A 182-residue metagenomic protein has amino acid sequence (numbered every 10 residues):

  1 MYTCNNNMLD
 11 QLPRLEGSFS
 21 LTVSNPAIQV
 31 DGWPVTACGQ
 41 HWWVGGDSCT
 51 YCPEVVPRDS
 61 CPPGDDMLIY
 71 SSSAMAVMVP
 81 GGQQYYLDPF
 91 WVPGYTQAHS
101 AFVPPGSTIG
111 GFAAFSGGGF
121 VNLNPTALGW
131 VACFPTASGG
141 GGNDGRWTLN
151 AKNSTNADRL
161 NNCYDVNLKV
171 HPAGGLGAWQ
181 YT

Functional and structural regions predicted by a protein language model:
Y2-Q40, F90-T182: Extracellular glycan/ECM-engagement signal in secreted proteins
C38-G39, W43-V92: Short, well-structured hydrophobic secondary-structure segments
